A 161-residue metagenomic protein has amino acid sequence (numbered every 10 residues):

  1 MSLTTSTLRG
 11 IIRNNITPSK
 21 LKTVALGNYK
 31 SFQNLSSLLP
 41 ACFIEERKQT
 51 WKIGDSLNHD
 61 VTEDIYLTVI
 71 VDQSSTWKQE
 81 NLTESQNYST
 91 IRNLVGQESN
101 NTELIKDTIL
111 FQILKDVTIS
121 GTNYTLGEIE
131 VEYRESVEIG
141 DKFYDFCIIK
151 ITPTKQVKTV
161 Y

Functional and structural regions predicted by a protein language model:
M1-F32, K48-Y161: Charged, amphipathic alpha-helical segments and their flanking helix caps
S37-K48: A short, hydrophobic beta-strand-centered structural micro-motif
